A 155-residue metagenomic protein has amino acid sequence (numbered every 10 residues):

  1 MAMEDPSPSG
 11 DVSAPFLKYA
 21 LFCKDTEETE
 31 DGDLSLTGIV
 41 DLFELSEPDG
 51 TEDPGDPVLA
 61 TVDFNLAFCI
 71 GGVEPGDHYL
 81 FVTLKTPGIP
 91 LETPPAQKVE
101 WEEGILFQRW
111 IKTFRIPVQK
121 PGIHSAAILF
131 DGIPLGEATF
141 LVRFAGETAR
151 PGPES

Functional and structural regions predicted by a protein language model:
A2-F130, P134-S155: Contiguous segments within soluble domain cores/interaction surfaces
